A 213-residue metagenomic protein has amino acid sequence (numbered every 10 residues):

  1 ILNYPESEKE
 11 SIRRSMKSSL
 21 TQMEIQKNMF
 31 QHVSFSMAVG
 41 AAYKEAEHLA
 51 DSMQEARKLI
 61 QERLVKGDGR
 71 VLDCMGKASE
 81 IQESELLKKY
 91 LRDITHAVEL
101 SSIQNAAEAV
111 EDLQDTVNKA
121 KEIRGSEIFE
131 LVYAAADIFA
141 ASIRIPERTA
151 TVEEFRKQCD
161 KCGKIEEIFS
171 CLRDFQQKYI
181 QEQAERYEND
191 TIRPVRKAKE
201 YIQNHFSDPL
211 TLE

Functional and structural regions predicted by a protein language model:
I1-E213: Cytosolic nucleotide-utilizing catalytic cores of signal-transduction proteins
